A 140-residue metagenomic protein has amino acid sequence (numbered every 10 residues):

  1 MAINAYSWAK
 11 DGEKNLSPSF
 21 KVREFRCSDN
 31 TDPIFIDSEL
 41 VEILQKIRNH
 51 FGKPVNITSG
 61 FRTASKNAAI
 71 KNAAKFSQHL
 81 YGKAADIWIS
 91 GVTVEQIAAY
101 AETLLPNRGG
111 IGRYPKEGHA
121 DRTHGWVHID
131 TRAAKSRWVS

Functional and structural regions predicted by a protein language model:
M1-H50, R122, R132-S140: Extracytoplasmic cell-surface/polysaccharide-interacting catalytic and binding patches
S7-G12, F20, S65, I70 (+2 more regions): Solvent-exposed, flexible loop/coil residues
R26, H50-T58, G91-Q96: A generic short-segment signal for beta-strand/edge and adjacent turn/coil regions
S28-N30, N56-R62, A101: N-terminal start-of-chain detector that recognizes signal peptides and the immediate post-cleavage beginning
I36-I43, K53, K66, K83 (+2 more regions): Amphipathic alpha-helical interface surfaces
V41-N72: Extended, low-complexity, intrinsically disordered C-terminal regulatory tails of eukaryotic serine/threonine kinases
K75-F76, L80-S140: Catalytic cores and adjacent binding grooves of peptidoglycan-active enzymes
